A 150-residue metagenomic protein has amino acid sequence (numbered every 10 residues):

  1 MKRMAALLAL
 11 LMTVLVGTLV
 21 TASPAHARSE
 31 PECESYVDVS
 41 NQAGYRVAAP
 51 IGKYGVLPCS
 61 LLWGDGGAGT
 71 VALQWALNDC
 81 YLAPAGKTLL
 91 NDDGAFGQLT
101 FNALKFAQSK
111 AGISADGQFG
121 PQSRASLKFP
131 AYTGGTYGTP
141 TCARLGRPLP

Functional and structural regions predicted by a protein language model:
M1-A27: Secretory targeting and sorting signals
P24-G94, G138-P150: Acidic, Ser/Thr/Pro/Gly-enriched interdomain connector segments
T70-Q74, F101, R124: Extracytoplasmic/secreted envelope proteins and their assembly/folding machinery, especially bacterial periplasmic
W75-L82, K105-I113, K128-Y132: Sec-exported extracytoplasmic/periplasmic mature domains
Q98-K105: Periplasmic OmpA-like peptidoglycan-binding domain that tethers envelope proteins to the cell wall
